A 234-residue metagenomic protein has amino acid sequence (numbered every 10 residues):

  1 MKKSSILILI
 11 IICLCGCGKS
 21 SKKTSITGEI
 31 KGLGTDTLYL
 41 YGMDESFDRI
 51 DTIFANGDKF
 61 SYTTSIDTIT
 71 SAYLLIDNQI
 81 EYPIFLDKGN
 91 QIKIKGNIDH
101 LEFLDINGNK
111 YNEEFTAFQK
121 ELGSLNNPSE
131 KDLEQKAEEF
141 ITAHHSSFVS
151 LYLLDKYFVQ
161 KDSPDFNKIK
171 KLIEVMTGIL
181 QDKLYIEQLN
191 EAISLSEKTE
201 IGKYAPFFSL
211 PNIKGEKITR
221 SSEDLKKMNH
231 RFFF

Functional and structural regions predicted by a protein language model:
M1-C15: Sec-dependent bacterial lipoprotein signal peptides
I11-C17, E191-S196: A short, compositionally biased domain-edge/stem linker segment
C13, P206, H230: Conserved Rossmann-like nucleotide-binding pocket used by diverse enzymes that bind dinucleotide cofactors
C17-H144: A non-transmembrane, solvent-exposed segment enriched in polar/low-complexity residues
D132-I201: N-terminal targeting signals for export/organelle localization
S146-S147, L225-K227: Active-site acidic short loop of glycosyltransferases
E187-L225: N-terminal "domain-start" segment that seeds a small globular fold
K226-F234: Conserved redox-active cysteine motifs that mediate thiol-disulfide chemistry, especially di-cysteine Cys-X(1-2)-Cys
